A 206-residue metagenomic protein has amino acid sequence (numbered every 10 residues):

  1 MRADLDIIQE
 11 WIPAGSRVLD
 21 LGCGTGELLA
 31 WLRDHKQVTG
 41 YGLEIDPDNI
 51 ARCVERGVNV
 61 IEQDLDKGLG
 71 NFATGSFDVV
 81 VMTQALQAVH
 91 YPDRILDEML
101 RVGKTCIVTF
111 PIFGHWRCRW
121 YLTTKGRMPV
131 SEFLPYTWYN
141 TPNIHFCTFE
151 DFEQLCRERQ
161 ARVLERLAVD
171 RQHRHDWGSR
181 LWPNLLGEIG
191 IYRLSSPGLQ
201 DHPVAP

Functional and structural regions predicted by a protein language model:
M1-G15: Conserved alpha-helix/loop element of class I SAM-dependent methyltransferases that forms part of the SAM/SAH-binding
G22-G24: Class I SAM-dependent methyltransferase "Motif I" SAM/SAH-binding loop
G26, A30: Glycine-rich SAM-binding Motif I of class I
W31-G68: Class I SAM-dependent methyltransferase SAM/SAH-binding core
G68-T74: Short conserved loop adjoining the S-adenosyl-L-methionine
V79-Y91: A short SAM/SAH-binding and catalytic strip from SAM-dependent methyltransferases
D93-E98, T105-D201: S-adenosyl-L-methionine-dependent methyltransferase catalytic module, highlighting the catalytic core
